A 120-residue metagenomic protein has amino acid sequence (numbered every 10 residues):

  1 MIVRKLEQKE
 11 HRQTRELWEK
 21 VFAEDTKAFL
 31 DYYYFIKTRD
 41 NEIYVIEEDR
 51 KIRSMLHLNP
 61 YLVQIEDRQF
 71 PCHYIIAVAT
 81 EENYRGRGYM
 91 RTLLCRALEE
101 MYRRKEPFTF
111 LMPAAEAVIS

Functional and structural regions predicted by a protein language model:
M1-P60, D67-Y74: Short amphipathic alpha-helix that is part of the acyltransferase structural core
K51, Y102-R103: Long, low-complexity intrinsically disordered regions
Y61-V63, N83, E116: Short coil/turn motifs at secondary-structure junctions
A77-T80, G86-Y102: Conserved acetyl-CoA-binding loop-helix of GNAT-fold acetyltransferases
Y89, P107-F108: Extreme N-terminal leader/targeting regions
R103-P107, P113-S120: Conserved active-site alpha-helix within GNAT-family acetyltransferase domains
